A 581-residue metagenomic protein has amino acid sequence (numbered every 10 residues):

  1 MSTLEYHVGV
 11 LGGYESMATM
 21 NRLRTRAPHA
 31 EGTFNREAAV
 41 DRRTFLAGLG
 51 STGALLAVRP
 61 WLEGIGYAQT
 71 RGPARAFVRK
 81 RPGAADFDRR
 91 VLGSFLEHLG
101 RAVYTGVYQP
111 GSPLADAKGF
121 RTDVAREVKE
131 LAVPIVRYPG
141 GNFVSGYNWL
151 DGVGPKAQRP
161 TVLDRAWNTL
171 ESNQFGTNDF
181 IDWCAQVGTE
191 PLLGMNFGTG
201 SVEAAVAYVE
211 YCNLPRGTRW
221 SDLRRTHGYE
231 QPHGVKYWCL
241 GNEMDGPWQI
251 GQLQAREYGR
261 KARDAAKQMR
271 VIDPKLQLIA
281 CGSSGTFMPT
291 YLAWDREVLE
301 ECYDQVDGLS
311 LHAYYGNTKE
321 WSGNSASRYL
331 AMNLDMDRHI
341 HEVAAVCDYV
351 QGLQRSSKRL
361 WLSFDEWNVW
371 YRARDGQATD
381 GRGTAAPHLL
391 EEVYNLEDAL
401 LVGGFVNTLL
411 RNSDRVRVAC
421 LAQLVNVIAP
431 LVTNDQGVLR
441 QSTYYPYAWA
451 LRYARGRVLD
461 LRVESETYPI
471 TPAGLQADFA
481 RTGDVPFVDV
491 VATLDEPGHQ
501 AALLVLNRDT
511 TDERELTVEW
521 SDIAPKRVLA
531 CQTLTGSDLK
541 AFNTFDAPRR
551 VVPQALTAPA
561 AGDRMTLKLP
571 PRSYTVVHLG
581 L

Functional and structural regions predicted by a protein language model:
M1-V40, I65-Y67: N-terminal secretory signal peptides
D41, L46-A57, W61-W294, L299-G308 (+3 more regions): Non-catalytic accessory regions flanking glycosidase/transglycosidase catalytic cores in CAZymes
Q305-L311, A326-A331: Active-site cores of enzymes that catalyze phosphoryl transfer or operate on phosphate-rich substrates
A313-R328, Q377: Active-site His/acidic residue clusters
D380: Acidic/histidine-rich catalytic cores and adjacent linkers of DNA breakage/strand-transfer/modification proteins
